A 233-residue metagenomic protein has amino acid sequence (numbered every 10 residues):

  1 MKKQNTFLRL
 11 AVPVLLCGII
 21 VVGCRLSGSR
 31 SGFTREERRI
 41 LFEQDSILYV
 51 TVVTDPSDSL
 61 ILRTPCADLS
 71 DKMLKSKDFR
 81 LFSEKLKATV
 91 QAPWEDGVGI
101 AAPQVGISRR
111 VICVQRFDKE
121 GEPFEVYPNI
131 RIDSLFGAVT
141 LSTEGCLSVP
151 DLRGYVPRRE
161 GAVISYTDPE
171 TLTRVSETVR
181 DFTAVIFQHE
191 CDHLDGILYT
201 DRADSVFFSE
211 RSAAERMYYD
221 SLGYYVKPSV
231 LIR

Functional and structural regions predicted by a protein language model:
K2-V12: Bacterial N-terminal signal peptides that target proteins for export
A11-V21: Bacterial N-terminal signal peptides
G23-R233: Positively charged
